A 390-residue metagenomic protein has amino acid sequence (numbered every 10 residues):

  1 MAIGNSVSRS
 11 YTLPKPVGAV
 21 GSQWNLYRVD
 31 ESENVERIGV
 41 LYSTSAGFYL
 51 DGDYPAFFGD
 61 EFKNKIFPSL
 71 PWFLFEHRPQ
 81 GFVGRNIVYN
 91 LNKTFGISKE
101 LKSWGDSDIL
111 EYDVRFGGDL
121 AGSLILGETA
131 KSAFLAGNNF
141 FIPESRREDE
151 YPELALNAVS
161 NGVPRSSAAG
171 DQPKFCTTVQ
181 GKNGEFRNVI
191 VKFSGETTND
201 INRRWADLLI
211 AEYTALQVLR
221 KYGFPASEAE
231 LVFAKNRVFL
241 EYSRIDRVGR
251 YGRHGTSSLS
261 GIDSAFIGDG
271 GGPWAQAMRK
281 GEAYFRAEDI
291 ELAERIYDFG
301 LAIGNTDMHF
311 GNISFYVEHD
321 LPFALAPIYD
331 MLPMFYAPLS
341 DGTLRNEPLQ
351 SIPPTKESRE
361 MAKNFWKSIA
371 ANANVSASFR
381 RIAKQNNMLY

Functional and structural regions predicted by a protein language model:
M1-Y390: Phosphate/dinucleotide-binding and metal-coordinating scaffold of catalytic cores in nucleotide-dependent enzymes
